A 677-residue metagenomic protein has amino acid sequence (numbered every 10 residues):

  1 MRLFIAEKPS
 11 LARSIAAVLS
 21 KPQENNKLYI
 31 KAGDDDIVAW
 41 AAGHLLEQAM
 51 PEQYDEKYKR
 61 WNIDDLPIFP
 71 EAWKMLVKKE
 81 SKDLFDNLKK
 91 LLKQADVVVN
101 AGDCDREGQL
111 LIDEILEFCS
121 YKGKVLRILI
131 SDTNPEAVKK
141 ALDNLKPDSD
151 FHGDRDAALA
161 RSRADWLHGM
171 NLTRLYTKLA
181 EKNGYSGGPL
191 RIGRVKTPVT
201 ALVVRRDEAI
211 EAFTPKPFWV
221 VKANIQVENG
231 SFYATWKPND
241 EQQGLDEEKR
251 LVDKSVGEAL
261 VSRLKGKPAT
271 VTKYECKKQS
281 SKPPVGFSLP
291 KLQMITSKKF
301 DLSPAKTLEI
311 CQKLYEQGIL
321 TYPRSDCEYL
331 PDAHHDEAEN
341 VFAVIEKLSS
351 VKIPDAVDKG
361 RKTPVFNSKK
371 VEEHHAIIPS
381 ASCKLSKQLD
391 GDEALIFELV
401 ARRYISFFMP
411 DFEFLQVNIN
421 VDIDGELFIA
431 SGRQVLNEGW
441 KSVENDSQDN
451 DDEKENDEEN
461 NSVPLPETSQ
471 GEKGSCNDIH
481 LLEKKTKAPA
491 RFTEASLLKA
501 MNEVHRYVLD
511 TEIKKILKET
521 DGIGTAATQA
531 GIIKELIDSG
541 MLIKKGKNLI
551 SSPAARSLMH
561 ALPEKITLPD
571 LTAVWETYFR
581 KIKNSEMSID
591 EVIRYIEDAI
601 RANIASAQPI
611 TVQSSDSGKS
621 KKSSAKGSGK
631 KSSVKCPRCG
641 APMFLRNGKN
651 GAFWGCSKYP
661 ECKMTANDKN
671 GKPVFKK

Functional and structural regions predicted by a protein language model:
M1-M170, A488: Intrinsically disordered, low-complexity regulatory segments
R2-F4, S81, F118, T173 (+5 more regions): Basic, low-complexity terminal or inter-domain segments flanking catalytic cores
K27-D55, T197-E241, F407-N461: Structured, non-catalytic alpha/beta "coupling" segments that mediate domain-domain communication and provide generic
K74-V98, L202-V203, I295-T296, I396-I405 (+1 more regions): Phosphate-interacting basic helix/loop segments used at nucleotide- and nucleic-acid interfaces
A137-A223: C-terminal or mid-to-C-terminal helical accessory/interaction module adjacent to the motor/catalytic core
L245-V285, Q293: Metal- or metallocofactor-binding catalytic centers and their adjacent structured scaffolds across diverse enzyme
